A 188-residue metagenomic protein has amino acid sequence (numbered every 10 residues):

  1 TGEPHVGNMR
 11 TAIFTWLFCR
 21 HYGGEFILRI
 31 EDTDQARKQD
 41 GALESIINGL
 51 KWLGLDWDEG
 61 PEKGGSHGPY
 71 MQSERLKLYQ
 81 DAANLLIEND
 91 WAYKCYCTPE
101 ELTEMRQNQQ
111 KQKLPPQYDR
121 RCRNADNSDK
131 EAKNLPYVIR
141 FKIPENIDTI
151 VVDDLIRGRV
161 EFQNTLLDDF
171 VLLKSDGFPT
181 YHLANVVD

Functional and structural regions predicted by a protein language model:
T1-Q110, D188: N-terminal Rossmann-like or analogous alpha/beta NTP/dinucleotide-binding catalytic cores that position adenine
L85-E88, A92-D188: Active-site cores that bind ATP or allylic diphosphates and position pyrophosphate for catalysis
